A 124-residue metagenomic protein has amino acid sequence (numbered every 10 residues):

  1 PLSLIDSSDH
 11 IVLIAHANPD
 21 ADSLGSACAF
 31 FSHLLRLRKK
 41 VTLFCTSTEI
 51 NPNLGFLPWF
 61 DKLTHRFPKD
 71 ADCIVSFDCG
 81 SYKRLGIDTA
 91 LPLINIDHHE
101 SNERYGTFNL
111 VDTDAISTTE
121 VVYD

Functional and structural regions predicted by a protein language model:
P1-D124: Replace "Mg2+/Mn2+-dependent" with "divalent metal-dependent
